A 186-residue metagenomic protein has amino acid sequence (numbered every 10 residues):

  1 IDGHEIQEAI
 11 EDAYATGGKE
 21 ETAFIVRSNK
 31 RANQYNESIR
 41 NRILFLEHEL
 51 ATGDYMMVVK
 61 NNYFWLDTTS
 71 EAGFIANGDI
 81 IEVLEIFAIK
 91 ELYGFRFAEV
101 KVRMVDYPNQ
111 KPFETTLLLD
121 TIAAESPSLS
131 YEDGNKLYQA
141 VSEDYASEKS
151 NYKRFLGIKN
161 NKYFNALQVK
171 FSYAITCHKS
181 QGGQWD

Functional and structural regions predicted by a protein language model:
I10-D12: Pre-Walker A adenine-sensing motif
T16, E20-D186: Core RecA-like ATPase module of SF1/SF2 helicases and allied nucleic-acid translocases
